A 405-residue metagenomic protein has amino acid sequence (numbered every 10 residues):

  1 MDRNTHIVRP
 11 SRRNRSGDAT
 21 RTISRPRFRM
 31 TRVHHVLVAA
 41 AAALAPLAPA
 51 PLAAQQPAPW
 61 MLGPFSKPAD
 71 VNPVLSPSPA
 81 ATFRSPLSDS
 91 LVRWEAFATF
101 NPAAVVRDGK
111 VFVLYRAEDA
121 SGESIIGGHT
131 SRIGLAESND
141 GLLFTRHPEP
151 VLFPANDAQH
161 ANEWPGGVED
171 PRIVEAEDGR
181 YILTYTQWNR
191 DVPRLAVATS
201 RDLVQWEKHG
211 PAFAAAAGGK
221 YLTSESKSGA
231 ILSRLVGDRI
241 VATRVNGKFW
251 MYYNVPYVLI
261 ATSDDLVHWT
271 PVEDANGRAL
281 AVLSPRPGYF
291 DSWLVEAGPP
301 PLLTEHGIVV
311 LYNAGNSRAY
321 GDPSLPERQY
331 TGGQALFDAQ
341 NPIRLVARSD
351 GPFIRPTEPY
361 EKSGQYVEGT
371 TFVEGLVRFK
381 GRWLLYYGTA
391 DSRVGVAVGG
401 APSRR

Functional and structural regions predicted by a protein language model:
M1-V33: N-terminal secretory signal peptides that target proteins for export/translocation
V38-P49: Bacterial N-terminal signal peptides
P51-A53: Cleavable N-terminal signal peptides
Q55-G166, V174-W293, L302-Y366, K380-R405: Beta-rich carbohydrate-recognition and catalytic domains
E368-T371: Low-complexity, glycine/alanine/valine/leucine- and proline-rich hydrophobic stretches
